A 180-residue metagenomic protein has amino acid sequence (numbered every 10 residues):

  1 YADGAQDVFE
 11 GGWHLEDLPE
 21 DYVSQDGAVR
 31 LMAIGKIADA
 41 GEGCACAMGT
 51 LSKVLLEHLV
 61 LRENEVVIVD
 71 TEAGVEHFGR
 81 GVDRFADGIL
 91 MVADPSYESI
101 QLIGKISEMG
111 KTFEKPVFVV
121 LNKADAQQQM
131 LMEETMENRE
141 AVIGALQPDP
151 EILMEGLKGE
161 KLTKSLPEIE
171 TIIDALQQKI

Functional and structural regions predicted by a protein language model:
Y1-V54: P-loop/Walker-type NTP enzyme "switch/lid" segment
L31, V66-I68, K161-L162: Residue-level preference for the first positions of well-ordered beta-strands
I34, Q147-P148: Active-site donor-binding loop signature of nucleotide-sugar glycosyltransferases
A40, I152-G156: A short acidic, helix-capping loop that chelates divalent metal ions and anchors anionic groups
A47-A145, M154: Conserved catalytic-core segment of NTP-binding enzymes
G156-E168: C-terminal boundary of histidine-terminating zinc-finger modules
E168-I180: C-terminal alpha-helix
